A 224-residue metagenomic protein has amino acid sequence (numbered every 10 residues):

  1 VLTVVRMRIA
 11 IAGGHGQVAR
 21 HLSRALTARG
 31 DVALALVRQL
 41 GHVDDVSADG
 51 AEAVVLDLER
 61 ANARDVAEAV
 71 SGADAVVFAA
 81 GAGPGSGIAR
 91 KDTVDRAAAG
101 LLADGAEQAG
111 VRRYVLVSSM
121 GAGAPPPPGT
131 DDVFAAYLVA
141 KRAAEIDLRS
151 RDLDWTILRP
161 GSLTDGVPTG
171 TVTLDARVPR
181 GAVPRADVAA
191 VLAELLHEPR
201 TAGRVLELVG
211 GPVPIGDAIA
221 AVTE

Functional and structural regions predicted by a protein language model:
M7-D31: N-terminal Rossmann NAD(P)H-binding glycine-rich loop of SDR-like oxidoreductase domains
A12, V32-L36, L40, A82-D147 (+1 more regions): Conserved Rossmann-fold NAD(P)-dependent oxidoreductase catalytic core, especially the SDR/UDP-sugar
A35-L101, G105-Q108, H197-R200: NAD(P)H-binding glycine-rich loop region in Rossmannoid oxidoreductase-like domains and their noncatalytic homologs
V76, L158, V188-L192, L208: Non-catalytic, hydrophobic alpha-helical segments
A99, A140, P179-E194, R204: Substrate-positioning beta->alpha
A124, T156-A176, L208: Flexible, glycine-rich beta-alpha linker
P126, V167-T171, L195-R204: Glycine/proline-rich active-site loop of Rossmann-fold NAD(P)-dependent oxidoreductases
V205-V213: Short-chain dehydrogenase/reductase
